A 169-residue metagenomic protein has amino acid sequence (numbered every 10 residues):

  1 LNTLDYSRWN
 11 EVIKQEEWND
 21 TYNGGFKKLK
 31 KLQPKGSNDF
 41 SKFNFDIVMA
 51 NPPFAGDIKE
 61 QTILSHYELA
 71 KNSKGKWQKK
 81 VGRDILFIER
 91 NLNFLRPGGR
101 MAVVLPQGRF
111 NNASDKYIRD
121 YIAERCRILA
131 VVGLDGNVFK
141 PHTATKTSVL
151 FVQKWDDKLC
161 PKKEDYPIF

Functional and structural regions predicted by a protein language model:
L1-A123: SAM-dependent methyltransferase catalytic region
N2-D5, D135-V138, D156: Residue-level detector of flexible, active-site-proximal loop/helix-junction positions within diverse enzyme catalytic
I47-V48, V104, V131, V149 (+1 more regions): Hydrophobic aliphatic residue packing
P52-P53, D135, P141: Proline-rich low-complexity regions
P97-G99, C126-L129, K146-S148, D165-Y166: Short glycine-/polar-rich loops that comprise or flank the Walker A/P-loop and associated switch/sensor motifs
F110, V138-F139: Glycine-/small-residue-rich active-site loops that bind phosphorylated ligands and cofactors
R127-N137: Conserved S-adenosyl-L-methionine
K140-F169: Flexible, glycine-/basic-rich loop-and-beta segments that form/coincide with the SAM-dependent methyltransferase
